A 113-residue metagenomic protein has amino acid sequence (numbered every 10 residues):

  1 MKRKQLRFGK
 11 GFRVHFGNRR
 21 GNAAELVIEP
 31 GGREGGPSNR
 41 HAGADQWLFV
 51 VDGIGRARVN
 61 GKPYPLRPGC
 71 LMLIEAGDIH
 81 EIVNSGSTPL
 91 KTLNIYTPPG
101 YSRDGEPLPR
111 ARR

Functional and structural regions predicted by a protein language model:
R3, R7, N22, V83-R113: Double-stranded beta-helix
K4-S38, D45: A short glycine-rich, His/Asp/Glu-containing loop-to-beta-strand
G36-P37, A57-R58, I74, H80-G86: Short beta-strand His + acidic residue motifs that chelate non-heme Fe in jelly-roll/DSBH and cupin folds
G43, K62, D78-I79, T88: A generic "binding-loop/recognition-motif" signal
G43-G55: Glycine- and acidic-residue-biased ligand/ion/polar-headgroup-sensing regions
K62-A76: Short acidic-glycine-tyrosine-enriched beta hairpin
